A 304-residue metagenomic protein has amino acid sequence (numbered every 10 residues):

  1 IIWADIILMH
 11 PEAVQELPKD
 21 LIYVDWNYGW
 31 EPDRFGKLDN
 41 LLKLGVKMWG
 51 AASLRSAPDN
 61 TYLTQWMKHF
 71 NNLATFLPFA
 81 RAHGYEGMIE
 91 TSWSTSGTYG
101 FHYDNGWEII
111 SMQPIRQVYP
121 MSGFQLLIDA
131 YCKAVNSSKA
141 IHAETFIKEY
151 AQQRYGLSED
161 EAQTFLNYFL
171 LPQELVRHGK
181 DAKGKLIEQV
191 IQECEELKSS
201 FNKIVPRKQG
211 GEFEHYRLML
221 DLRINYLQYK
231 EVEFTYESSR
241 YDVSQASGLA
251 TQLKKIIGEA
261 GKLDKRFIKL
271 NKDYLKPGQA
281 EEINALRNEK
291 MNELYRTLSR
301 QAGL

Functional and structural regions predicted by a protein language model:
I1-L304: Substrate-binding groove of N-acetylhexosamine-processing glycoside hydrolases
